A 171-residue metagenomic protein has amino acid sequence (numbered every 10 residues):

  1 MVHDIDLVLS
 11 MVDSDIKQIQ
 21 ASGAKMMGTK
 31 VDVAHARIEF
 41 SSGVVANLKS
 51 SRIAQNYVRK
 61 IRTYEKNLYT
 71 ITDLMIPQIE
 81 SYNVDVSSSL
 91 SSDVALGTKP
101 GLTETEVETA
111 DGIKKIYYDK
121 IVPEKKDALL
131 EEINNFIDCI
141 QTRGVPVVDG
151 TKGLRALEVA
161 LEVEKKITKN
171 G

Functional and structural regions predicted by a protein language model:
V2-S89, K126, L130-R143: Contiguous beta-strand/loop segments that form the cofactor/metal-binding neighborhood of enzyme cores
D15-K17, M75-Q78, G101-T103, G112-Y118 (+1 more regions): Generic structural motif recognizing short loop/turn segments at the entrances and edges of beta-strands
S41, I121-P123, L130-G171: C-terminal helix-rich "cap/oligomerization" subdomain common to oxidoreductases
K66-L68, S92-D93, I167-G171: Juxtamembrane/interface motifs at transmembrane-helix termini
P77, G97-G101, P123, P146: Proline-rich intrinsically disordered, low-complexity coils
D85-D119: Charged, glycine/proline-rich intrinsically disordered loops and linkers
